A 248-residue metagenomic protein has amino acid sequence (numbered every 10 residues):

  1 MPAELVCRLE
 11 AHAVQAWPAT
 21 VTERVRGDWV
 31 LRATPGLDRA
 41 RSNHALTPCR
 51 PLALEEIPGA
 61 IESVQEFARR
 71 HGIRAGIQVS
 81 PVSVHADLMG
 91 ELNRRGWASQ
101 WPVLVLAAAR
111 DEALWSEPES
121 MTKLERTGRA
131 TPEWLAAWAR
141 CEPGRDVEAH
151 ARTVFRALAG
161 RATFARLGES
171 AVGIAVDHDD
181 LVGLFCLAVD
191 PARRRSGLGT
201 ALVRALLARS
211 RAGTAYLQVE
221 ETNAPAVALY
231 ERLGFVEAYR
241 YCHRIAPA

Functional and structural regions predicted by a protein language model:
M1-A11, L46, V103-L104, E112-R156 (+1 more regions): Short amphipathic alpha-helix that is part of the acyltransferase structural core
M1-R70, V84-H85, D146-E148, A157 (+1 more regions): N-terminal charged segments
L37-A45, A175-F185, R194: A conserved beta-turn-beta hairpin within the catalytic core of GNAT-like acetyltransferases that forms part
L46-A53, L187-R194, V219-E220: A short, internal acetyl-CoA/4′-phosphopantetheine-binding micro-motif in the GNAT/acyltransferase core
E56-P132, P143, L217, R244-I245: Acyl-donor-binding surface of acyltransferase catalytic domains
I57-Q65, F185-P191, R195-R209, V227-R232: Conserved acetyl-CoA-binding loop-helix of GNAT-fold acetyltransferases
S83-S99, S196, T200, E221-R240 (+1 more regions): Conserved active-site alpha-helix within GNAT-family acetyltransferase domains
D146, T153-A188: A conserved beta-strand-loop-helix scaffold within acyl/acetyltransferase catalytic domains
